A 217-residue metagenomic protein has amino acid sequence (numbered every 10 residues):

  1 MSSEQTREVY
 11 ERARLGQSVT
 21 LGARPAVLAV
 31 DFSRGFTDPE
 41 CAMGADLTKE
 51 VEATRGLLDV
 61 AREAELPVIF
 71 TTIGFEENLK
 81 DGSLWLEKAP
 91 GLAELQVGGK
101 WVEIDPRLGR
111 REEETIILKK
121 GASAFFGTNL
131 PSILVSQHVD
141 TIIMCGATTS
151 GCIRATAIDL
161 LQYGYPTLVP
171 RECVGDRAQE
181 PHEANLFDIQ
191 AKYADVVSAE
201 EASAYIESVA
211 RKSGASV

Functional and structural regions predicted by a protein language model:
M1-R111, Y205-V217: Active-site acidic carboxylates
E63-L66, H138, G164: Glycine-centered short loops/turns at secondary-structure junctions
G98-G146: Internal catalytic-core helix/loop-beta-alpha segment that presents or stabilizes conserved functional determinants
I117, A194-A204: Short acidic-hydrophobic, aromatic-tinged amphipathic segments that line or gate anion-handling sites
I143-G146, G164-Q179: A short glycine-rich beta-strand->turn/loop micro-motif centered on a GG-aromatic cluster
T149-T156: Short glycine/serine/threonine-rich phosphate/pyrophosphate-binding segments that cradle anionic phosphate groups
R177-Q190: Active-site-proximal loop->helix
